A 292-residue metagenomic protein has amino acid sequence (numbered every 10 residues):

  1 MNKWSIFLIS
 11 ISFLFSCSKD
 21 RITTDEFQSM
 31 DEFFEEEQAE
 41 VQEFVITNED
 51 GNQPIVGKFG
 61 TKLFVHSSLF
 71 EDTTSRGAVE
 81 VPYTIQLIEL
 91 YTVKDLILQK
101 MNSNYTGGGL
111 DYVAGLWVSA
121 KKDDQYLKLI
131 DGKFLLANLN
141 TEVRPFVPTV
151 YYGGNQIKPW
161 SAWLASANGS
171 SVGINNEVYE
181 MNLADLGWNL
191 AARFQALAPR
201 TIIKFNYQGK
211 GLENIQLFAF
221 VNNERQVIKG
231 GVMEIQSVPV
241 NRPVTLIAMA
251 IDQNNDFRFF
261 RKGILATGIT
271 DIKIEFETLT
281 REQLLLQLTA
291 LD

Functional and structural regions predicted by a protein language model:
M1-N2, S18: Generic cytosolic/nucleocytoplasmic N-terminal low-complexity/intrinsically disordered segments
N2-L8: Sec-dependent signal peptide recognition, specifically the positively charged N-region followed immediately by
F13-S16: C-terminal motif of bacterial Sec signal peptides marking the signal peptidase cleavage site
D20-L63, S68-P82, I88-D95, Q99-D292: Proteolytic cleavage junctions
